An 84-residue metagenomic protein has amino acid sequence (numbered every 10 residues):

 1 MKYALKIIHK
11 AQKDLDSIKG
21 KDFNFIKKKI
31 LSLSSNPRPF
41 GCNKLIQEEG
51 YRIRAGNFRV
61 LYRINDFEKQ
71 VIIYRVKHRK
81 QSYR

Functional and structural regions predicted by a protein language model:
K2-N24, A55-F58, R63-R84: Enriched for short, Lys/Arg-rich terminal
K28-R54: A short, surface-exposed loop/turn module that caps and links secondary-structure elements
